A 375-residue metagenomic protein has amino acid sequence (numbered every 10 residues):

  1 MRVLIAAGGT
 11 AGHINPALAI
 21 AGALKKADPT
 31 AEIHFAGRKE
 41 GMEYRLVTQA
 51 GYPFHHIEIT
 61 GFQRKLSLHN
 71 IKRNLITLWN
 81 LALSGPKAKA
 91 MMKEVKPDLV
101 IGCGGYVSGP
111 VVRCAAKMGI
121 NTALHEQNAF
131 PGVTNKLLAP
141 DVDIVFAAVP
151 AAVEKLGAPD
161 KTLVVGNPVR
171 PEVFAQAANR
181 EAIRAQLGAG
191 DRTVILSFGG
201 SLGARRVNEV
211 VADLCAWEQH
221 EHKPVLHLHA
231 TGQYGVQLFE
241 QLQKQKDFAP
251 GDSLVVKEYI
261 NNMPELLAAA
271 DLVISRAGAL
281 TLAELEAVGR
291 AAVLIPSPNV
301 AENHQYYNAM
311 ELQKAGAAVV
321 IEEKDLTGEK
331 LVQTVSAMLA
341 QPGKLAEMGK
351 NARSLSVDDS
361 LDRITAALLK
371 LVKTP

Functional and structural regions predicted by a protein language model:
V3-T10, T30-L83, V165, G199 (+2 more regions): Conserved nucleotide-sugar phosphate-binding/catalytic loop shared by glycosyltransferases and other
I5, H34, M42, P53 (+1 more regions): Active-site-proximal region of nucleotide-activated glycan assembly enzymes, centered on histidine/acidic-rich loops
L46, K65, A178-E181, A185 (+4 more regions): Donor-nucleotide binding loops and adjacent catalytic segments primarily of GT-B fold Leloir glycosyltransferases
K87-V100, V107-A123, K136, P140-D141: Glycosyltransferases and closely related glycan-assembly transferases that use nucleotide-activated donors
P97-L99, P264, A268-A283, R290-A291: Acidic donor-binding loop of glycosyltransferase active sites
M118, A268-A270, E286-P296, A315: Conserved donor-binding/catalytic loop of nucleotide-activated donor transferases
K344-D358: A short, well-ordered alpha-helix in the C-terminal region of glycosyltransferases
V357-P375: C-terminal alpha-helical cap of glycosyltransferases
